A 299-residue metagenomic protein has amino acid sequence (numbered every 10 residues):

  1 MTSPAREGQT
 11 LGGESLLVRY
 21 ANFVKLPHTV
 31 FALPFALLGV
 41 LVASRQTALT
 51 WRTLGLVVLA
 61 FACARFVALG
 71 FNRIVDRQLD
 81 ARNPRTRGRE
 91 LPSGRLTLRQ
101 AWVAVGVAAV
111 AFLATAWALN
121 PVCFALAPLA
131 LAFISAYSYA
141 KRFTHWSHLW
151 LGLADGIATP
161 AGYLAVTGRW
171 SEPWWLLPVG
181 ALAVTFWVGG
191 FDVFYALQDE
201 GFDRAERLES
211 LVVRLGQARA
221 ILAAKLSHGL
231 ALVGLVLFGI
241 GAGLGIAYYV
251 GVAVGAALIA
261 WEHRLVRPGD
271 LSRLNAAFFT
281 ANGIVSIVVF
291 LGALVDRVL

Functional and structural regions predicted by a protein language model:
T2-V18, L69, R73-L96, D192-A218 (+1 more regions): Cytosolic, membrane-interface loops and tails of multi-pass inner-membrane proteins
E14-V18, V233-L299: Extended hydrophobic alpha-helices typical of membrane-associated regions
L17-N22, L59, R89-W175, V179 (+3 more regions): Intramembrane alpha-helical segments
K25-V42, G152, S286, F290: The first (N-terminal) embedded transmembrane alpha-helix
V30, L54-L59, R77-A127, A205-G245 (+1 more regions): Multi-pass membrane catalytic core of lipid/isoprenoid biosynthesis enzymes
F35-L38, V42, Q46-V75, R85 (+4 more regions): Membrane-embedded alpha-helical segments that form the functional core of polytopic membrane enzymes, especially those
R45, W117-L119, A140, L164-G168 (+3 more regions): Helix-loop junctions at the membrane-solvent interface of multi-pass transporters, primarily the C-terminal
F61, A109, L131-I134, D155-G156 (+5 more regions): Residue-level recognition of pore/gate-forming positions within transmembrane alpha-helices of multi-pass
